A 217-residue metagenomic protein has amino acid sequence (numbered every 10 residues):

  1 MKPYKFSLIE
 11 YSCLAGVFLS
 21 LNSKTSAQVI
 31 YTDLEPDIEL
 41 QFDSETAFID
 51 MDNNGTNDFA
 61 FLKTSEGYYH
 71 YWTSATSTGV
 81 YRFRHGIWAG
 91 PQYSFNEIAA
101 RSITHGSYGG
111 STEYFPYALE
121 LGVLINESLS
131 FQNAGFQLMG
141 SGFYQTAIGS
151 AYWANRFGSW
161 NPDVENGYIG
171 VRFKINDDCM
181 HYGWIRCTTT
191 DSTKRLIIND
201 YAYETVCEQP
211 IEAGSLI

Functional and structural regions predicted by a protein language model:
M1-C13: Bacterial N-terminal signal peptides that target proteins for export
G16-L21: Hydrophobic core
N22-A27: Sec/Tat signal peptide C-region and signal peptidase I cleavage site
Q28-G183, T188-I217: A domain-level signal for the mature, folded cores of soluble proteins
